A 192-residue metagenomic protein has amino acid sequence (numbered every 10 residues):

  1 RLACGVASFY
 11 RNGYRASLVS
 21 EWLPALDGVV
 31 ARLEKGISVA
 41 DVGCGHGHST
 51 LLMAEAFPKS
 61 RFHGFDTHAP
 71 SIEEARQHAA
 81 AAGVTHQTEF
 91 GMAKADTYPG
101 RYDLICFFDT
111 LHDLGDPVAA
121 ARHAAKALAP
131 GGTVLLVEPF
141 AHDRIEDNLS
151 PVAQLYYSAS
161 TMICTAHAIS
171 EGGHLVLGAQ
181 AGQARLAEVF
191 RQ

Functional and structural regions predicted by a protein language model:
R1-I37: Conserved Class I S-adenosyl-L-methionine-dependent methyltransferase catalytic core
A40, L52-A95: Class I SAM-dependent methyltransferase SAM/SAH-binding core
G43: Conserved S-adenosyl-L-methionine
G47-L51: Glycine-rich SAM-binding Motif I of class I
A93-I105: A short acidic, Gly/Pro-enriched loop at the edge of an enzyme's catalytic core that lines a small-molecule cofactor
L104-P117: A short SAM/SAH-binding and catalytic strip from SAM-dependent methyltransferases
V118-P130: A short glycine-rich, Lys/Arg-flanked "PGG" loop and its adjoining helix->strand segment in the class I
V137-E188: C-terminal alpha-helical "lid/dimerization" subdomain adjacent to the S-adenosyl-L-methionine
